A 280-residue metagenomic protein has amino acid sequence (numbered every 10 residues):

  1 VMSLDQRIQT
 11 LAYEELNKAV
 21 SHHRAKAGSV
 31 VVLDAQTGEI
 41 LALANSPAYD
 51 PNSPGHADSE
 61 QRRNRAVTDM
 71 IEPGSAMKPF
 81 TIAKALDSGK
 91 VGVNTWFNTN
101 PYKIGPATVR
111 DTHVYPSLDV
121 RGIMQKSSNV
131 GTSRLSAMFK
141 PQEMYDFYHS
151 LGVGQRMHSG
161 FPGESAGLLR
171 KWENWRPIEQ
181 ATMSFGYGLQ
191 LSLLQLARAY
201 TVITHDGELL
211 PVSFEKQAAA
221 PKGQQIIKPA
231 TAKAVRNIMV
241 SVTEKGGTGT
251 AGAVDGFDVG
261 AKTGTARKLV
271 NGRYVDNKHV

Functional and structural regions predicted by a protein language model:
V1-A27, Y49-N52, E60-Q61: Extracytoplasmic/periplasmic proteins that interact with beta-lactams or build/remodel peptidoglycan
L4, V30-S75, F80-V280: Beta-lactam-recognizing serine transpeptidase/beta-lactamase-like catalytic domain environment
